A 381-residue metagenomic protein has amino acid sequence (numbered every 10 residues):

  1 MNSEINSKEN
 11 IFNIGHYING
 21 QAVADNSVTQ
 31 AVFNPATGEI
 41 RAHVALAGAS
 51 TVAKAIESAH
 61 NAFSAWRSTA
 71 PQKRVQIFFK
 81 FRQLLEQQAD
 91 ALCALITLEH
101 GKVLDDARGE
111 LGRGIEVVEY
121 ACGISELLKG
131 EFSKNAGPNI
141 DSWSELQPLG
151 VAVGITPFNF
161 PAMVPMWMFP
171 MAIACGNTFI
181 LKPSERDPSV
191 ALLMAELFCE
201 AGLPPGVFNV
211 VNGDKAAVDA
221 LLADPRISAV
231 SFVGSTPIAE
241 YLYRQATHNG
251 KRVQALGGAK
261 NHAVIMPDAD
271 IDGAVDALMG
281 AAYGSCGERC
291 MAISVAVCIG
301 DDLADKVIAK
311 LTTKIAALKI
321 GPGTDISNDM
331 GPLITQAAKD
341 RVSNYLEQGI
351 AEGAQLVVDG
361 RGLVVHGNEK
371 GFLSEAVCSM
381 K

Functional and structural regions predicted by a protein language model:
M1-H43, Q76, K80, G130-T156 (+5 more regions): Terminal low-complexity tails and localization/encapsulation signals of metabolic enzymes
G38, R74, I96, V118 (+7 more regions): Residue-level signal for inorganic ion chemistry
E39-L128: Glycine-rich loop-to-alpha-helix module at the N-terminal edge of alpha/beta enzyme cores
I56, V75-R82, C93, L111 (+8 more regions): Hydrophobic face of alpha-helices
N61-S68, Q83-D90, G101, E116 (+10 more regions): Generic secondary-structure signature for well-ordered alpha-helical cores
I124, I155, D214, V233 (+3 more regions): Conserved residues at the C-terminal ends of beta-strands
G130-V275, S327: Rossmann-like NAD(P) dinucleotide-binding subdomain of oxidoreductase/dehydrogenase enzymes
P237-K381: ALDH superfamily catalytic-core signature
